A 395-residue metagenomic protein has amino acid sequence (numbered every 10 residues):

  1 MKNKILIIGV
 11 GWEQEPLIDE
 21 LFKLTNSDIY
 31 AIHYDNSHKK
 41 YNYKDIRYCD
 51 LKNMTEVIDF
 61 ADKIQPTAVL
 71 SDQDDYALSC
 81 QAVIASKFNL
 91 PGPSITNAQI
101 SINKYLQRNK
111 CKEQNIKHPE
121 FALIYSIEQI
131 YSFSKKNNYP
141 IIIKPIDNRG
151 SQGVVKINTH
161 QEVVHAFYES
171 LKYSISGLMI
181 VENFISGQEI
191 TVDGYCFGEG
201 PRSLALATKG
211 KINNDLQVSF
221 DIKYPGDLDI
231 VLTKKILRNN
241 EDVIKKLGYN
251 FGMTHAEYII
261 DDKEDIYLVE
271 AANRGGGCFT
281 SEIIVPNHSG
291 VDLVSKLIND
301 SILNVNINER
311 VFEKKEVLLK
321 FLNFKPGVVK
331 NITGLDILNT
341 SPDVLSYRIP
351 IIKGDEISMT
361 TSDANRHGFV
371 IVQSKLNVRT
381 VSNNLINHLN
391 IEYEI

Functional and structural regions predicted by a protein language model:
M1-T96, V305-I307, F324, I351-E356 (+2 more regions): ATP-binding N-terminal substructure of ATP-dependent carboxylate-amine bond-forming enzymes
I46-K52, A122-S126, V155-I157: Short acidic-hydrophobic, aromatic-tinged amphipathic segments that line or gate anion-handling sites
S86-G153: A conserved helix-loop-beta module that forms one wall/lid of the active-site cleft in ATP-utilizing catalytic domains
K117-P119, K136, P140-I143, V155-T191 (+4 more regions): Conserved ATP-binding module of the ATP-grasp superfamily
I180, F251-A256, I307-E313, E394-I395: Flexible, glycine/charged-enriched surface loops at secondary-structure junctions
N183-Y249, M253, I260, A272-K296 (+3 more regions): ATP-dependent carboxylate/phosphate-activation module, predominantly the ATP-grasp catalytic core and closely related
T254, Y267, T340-D355: A structural supersecondary motif
V305-P342: A glycine-rich beta-turn/hairpin centered on an aromatic-Pro dipeptide
